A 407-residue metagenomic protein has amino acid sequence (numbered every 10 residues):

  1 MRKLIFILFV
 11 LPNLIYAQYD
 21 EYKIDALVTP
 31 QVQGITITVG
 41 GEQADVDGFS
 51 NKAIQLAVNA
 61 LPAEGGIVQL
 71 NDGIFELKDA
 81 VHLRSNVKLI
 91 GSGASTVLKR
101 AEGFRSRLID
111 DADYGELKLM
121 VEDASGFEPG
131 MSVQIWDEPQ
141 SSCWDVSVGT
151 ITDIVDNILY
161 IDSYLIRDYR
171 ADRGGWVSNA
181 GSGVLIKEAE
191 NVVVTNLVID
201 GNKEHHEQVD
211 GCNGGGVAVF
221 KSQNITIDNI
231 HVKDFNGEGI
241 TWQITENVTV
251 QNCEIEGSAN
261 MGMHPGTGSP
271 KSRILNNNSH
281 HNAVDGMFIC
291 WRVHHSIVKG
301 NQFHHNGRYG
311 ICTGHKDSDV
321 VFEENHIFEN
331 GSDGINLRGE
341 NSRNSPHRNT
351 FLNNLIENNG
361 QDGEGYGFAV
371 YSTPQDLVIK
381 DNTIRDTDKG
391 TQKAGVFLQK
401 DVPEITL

Functional and structural regions predicted by a protein language model:
M1-A189, V193-N196, E204-H206: Extracellular "leader-to-stem" segments immediately downstream of a signal peptide or signal-anchor in secreted/lumenal
P62, H82-K88, L185-V193, Q208-T226 (+2 more regions): Right-handed parallel beta-helix/beta-solenoid
S95, D200, E246: Short loop/turn segments at secondary-structure transitions that flank enzyme active sites
M131, I379-N382: Ordered, small/hydrophobic-rich secondary-structure cores
G201-E204, F235: Glycine-centered low-complexity coil/loop motifs and glycine-rich tracts, especially the flexible linkers
